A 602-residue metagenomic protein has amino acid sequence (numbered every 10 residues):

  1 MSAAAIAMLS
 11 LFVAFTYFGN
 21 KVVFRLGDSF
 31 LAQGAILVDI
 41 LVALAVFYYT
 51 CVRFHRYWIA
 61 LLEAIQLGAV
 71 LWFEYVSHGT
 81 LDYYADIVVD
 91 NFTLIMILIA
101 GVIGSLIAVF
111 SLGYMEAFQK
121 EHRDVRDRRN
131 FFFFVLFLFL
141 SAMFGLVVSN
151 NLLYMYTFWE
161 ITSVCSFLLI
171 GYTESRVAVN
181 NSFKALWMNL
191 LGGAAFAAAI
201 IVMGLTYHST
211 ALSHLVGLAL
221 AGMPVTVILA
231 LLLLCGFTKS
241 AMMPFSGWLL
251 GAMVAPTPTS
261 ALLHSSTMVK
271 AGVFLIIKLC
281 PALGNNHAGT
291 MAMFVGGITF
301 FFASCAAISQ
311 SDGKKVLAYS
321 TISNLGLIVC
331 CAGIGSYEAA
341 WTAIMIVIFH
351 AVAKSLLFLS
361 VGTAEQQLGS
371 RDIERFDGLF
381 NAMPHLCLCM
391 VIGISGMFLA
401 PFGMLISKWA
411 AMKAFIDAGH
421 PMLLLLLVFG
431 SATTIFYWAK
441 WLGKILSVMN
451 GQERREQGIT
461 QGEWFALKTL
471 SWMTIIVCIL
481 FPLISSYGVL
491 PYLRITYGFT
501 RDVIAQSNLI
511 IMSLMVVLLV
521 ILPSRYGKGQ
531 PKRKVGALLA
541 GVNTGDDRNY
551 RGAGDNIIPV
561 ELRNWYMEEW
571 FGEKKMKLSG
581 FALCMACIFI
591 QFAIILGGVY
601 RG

Functional and structural regions predicted by a protein language model:
M1-A14, A60-V70, G101, F134-S141 (+5 more regions): Alpha-helical transmembrane segments
M1-F134, S209-A219, G247, K278 (+3 more regions): Transmembrane helix-loop-helix hairpins at membrane boundaries of multipass inner-membrane proteins
F15-V23, L71-L81, V202-L212, M397-A411 (+2 more regions): Membrane-helix interface motif
L94-A100, V225-F237, L424-S431, R501-I521: Hydrophobic alpha-helical transmembrane segments
L106-M155, C165-R454, G458: Hydrophobic transmembrane alpha-helices and their helix-loop junctions in integral membrane proteins
V148-W159, S395-A410, S471-R494, R563-Y566 (+2 more regions): Alpha-helical transmembrane segments and their membrane-interface junctions in multi-pass membrane proteins
I459-M515: Hard-cation-handling environments
S486-L509, Y526-G602: Aromatic-capped, Gly/Pro-kinked transmembrane alpha-helices
